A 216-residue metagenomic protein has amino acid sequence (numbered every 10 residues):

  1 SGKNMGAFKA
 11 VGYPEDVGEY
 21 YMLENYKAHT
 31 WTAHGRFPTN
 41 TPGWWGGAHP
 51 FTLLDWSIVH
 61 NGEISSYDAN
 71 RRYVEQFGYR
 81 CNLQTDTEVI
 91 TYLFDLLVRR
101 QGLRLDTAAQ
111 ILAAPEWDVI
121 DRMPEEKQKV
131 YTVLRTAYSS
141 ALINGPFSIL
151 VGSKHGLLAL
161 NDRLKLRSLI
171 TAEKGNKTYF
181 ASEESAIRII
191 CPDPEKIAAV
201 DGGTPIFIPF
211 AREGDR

Functional and structural regions predicted by a protein language model:
S1-R216: Conserved short alpha-helical segments that host acidic/polar catalytic motifs at enzyme active sites
